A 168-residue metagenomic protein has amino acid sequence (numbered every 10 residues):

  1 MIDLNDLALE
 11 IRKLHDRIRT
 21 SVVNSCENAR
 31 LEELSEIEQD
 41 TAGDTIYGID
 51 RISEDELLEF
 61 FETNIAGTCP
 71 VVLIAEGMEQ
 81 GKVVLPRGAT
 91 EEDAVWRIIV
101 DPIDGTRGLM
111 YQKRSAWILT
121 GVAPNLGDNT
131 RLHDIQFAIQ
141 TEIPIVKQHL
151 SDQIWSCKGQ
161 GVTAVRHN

Functional and structural regions predicted by a protein language model:
M1-V100: N-terminal subdomain of lithium-sensitive/metallo-dependent phosphomonoesterases centered on the IMPase/IPPase/PAP
A8-I11, H15-I18, V22, A89-T90 (+1 more regions): An extended, acidic
L34, L58-F61, L85, Q112 (+3 more regions): Generic alpha-helix signal with a bias toward terminal, lower-confidence helices and secondary-structure junctions
G43, E76, G105, G159-G161: Glycine-centered flexibility sites
A66-I74, G127-Q136, T163-A164: Short secondary-structure capping/junction motifs at helix and strand boundaries
E91-G159: DPxDG-like acidic metal-binding loop motif
